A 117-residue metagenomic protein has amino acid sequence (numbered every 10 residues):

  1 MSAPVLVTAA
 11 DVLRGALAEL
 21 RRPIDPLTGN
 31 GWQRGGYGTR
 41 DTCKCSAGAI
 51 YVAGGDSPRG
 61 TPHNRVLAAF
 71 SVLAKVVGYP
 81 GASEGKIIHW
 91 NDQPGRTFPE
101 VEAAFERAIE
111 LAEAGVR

Functional and structural regions predicted by a protein language model:
M1-R117: Domain-length accessory/inserted modules outside core catalytic folds
